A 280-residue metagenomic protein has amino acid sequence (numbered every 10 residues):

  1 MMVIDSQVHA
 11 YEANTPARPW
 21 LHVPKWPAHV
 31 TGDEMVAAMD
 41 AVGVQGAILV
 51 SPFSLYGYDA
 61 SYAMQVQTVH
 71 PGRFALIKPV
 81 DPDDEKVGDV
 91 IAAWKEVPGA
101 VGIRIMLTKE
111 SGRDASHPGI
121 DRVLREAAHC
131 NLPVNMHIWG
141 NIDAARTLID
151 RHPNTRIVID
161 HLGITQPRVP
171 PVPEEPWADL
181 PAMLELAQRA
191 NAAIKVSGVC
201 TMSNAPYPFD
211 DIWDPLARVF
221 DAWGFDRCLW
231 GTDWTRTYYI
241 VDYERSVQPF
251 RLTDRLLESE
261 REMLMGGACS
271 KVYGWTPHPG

Functional and structural regions predicted by a protein language model:
M1-I4, A28-G46, R218, W223-L229 (+1 more regions): Mid-to-C-terminal alpha-helical segments outside catalytic/metal-binding sites
M1-R122, E126, C130, L186 (+2 more regions): Mid-domain alpha/beta scaffold segments of enzyme catalytic cores
D5, I48-P52, P79, K195-G198 (+2 more regions): Short beta-strand segments
V8, L162, D233-W234: Active-site metal-binding loops of divalent metal-dependent hydrolases
E12-A13, Y56-D59, G112-R113, Q166-R168 (+2 more regions): Short catalytic/ligand-binding loop motif for oxyanion handling, primarily in non-cytosolic enzymes, centered on
M35-A38, D59, V90, V123 (+4 more regions): Alpha-helical packing segments of well-folded alpha/beta enzyme cores
S54, C200, W234-T237, G267-K271: A short, acidic, flexible beta-alpha connecting loop/helix-capping segment that sits on the rim of active
V101, D114-L229, P277-P279: Catalytic pocket-lining loop regions of alpha/beta-barrel enzymes, especially the amidohydrolase/enolase/GH5 lineages
